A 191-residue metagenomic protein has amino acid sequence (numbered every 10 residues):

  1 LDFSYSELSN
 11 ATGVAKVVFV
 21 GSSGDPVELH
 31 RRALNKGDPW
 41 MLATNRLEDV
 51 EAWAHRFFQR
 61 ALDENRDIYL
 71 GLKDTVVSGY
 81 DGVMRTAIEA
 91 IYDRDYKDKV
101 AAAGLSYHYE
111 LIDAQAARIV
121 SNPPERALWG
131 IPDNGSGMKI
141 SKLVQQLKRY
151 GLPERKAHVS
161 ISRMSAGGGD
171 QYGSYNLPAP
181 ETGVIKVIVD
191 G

Functional and structural regions predicted by a protein language model:
L1, N10-G13, V17, H55-Q59 (+2 more regions): Non-catalytic beta/alpha edge segments that cap or flank active sites
L1, V17, D67-Y69, L105-H108 (+3 more regions): Structural motif
L1-P39: Flexible glycine-/small-residue-enriched beta->alpha junction loops that bind anionic phosphate/pyrophosphate groups
D2-E7, G79-M84, R118-N122, S141-Q145: Short acidic, glycine/serine/threonine-rich loops at helix termini
E7-A15, M84-I91, Q145-P153: A glycine- and small-aliphatic-rich helix-loop capping segment at beta-alpha/alpha-beta transitions that lines
K16-V20, D93-K97, D133-N134, E154-A157: Glycine-rich loops and low-complexity Gly/Arg-rich segments that provide flexible linkers or classic glycine-based
F19, L29-D113: Glycine-rich phosphate/diphosphate-binding loop of Rossmann-like nucleotide-binding domains
I119-G191: Glycine-rich phosphate/nucleotide-binding loop
